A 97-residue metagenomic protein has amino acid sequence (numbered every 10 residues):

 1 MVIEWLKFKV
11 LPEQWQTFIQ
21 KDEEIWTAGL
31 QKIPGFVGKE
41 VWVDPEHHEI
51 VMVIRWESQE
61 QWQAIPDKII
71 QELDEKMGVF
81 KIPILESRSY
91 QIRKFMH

Functional and structural regions predicted by a protein language model:
M1, Q31-F36, M52, S87-R88: Short N-terminal helix-initiation segments at or just after the protein's N-terminus
V2-K9, G38-D67: Short, well-ordered beta-strand segments in beta-rich or mixed alpha/beta enzyme and ligand-binding folds
L11-E13, Q59, I92-F95: Generic structural motif
P12-G38, I70-D74: Short amphipathic alpha-helical segments
I19, A64-P66, F95-H97: A beta-strand edge to alpha-helix "cap/lid" segment located at domain peripheries
A28, R55-W56, Q61, K76-V79: Juxtamembrane helix-loop transition sites at the ends of transmembrane segments in multi-pass membrane proteins
E40-V51, D74-H97: Glycine-rich beta-strand-turn "strand-cap" elements at beta-sheet edges
W62-Q63, I70, F80-P83: Macromolecular interaction modules
